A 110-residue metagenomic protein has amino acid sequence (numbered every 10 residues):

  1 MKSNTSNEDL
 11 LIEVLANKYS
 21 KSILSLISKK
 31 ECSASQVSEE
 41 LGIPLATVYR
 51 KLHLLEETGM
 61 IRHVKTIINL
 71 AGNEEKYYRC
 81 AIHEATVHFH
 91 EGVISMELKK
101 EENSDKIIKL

Functional and structural regions predicted by a protein language model:
E8-Y19, S33, V64-F89: Short, cationic-aromatic polyanion-contact patches
L15, L24-K30: Short helix-to-turn junction characteristic of helix-turn-helix DNA-binding domains, especially the helix
I23, Q36-E40, L55: A short acidic, leucine-rich amphipathic alpha-helix
I82-L110: Amphipathic alpha-helical dimerization/coiled-coil segments that flank or bridge DNA-binding/regulatory modules
